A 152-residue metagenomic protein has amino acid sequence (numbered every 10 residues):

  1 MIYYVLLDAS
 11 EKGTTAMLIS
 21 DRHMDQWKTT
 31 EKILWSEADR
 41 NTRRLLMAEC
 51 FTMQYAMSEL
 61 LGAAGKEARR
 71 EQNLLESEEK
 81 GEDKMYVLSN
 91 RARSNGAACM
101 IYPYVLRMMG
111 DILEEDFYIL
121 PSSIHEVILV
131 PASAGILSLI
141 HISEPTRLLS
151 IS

Functional and structural regions predicted by a protein language model:
M1-L139, S143: A contiguous, surface-oriented mixed alpha/beta subdomain in the mid-to-C-terminal portion of proteins that forms
I140-S152: Single conserved hydrophobic/aromatic residue that forms the stacking wall/gate of nucleotide- or nucleobase-binding
